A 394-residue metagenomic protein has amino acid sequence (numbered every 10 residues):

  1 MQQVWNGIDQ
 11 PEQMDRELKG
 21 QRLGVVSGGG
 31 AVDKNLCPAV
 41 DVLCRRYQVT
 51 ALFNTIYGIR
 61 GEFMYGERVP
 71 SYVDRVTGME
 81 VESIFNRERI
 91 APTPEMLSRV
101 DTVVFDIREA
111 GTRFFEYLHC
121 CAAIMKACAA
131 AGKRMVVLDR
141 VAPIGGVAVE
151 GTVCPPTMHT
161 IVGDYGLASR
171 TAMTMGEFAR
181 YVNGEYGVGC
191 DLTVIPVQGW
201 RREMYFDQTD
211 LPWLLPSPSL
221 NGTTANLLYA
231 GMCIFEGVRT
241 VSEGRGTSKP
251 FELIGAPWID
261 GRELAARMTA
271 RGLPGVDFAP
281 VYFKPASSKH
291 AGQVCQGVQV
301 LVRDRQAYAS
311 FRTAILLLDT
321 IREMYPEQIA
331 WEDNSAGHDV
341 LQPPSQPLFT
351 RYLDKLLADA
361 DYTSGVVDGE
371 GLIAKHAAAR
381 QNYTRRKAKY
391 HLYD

Functional and structural regions predicted by a protein language model:
Q2-Q48: N-terminal phosphate-binding or glycine-rich loops at protein starts, especially the Walker A/P-loop of NTPases
T50-Y57, L138: Short internal beta-strands
E62-Y65, V136-M158: Glycine-rich, charge-decorated loop segments at or immediately adjacent to ligand/cofactor-binding or catalytic sites
P70-V100, T112: Glycine-rich oxoanion-binding loops at beta->alpha junctions
E109-C121: Glycine/threonine-rich flexible loop motifs
M158-M232: Conserved anion/nucleotide-ligand pocket segment
W200-V281, P285-S288: Glycine-rich, aromatic-lined ligand/substrate-binding cores of catalytic and carbohydrate-binding domains
G255-A377: Conserved functional hotspot residues or short segments at active or partner-binding sites across diverse domains
